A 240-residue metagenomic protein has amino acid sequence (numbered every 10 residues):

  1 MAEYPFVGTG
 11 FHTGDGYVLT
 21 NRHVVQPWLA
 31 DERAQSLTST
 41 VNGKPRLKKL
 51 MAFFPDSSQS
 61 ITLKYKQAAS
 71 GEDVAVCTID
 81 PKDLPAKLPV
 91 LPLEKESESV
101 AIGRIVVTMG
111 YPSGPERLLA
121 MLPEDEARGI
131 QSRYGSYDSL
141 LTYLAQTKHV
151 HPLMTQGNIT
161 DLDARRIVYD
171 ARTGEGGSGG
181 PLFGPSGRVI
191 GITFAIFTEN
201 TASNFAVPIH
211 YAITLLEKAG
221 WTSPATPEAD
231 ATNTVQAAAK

Functional and structural regions predicted by a protein language model:
M1-V24, Y65, G71-A75, K87-P89 (+3 more regions): N-terminal activation segment of mature serine protease catalytic domains
V7, T13-D15, L19-A69, P81 (+2 more regions): Catalytic-histidine neighborhood of serine endopeptidases, predominantly the chymotrypsin-like S1/PA family
F11-H12, M154, I159, R172-T193: Catalytic nucleophile loop of clan PA
L19, V74-T78, M154-N158: Conserved hydrophobic/aromatic beta-strand scaffold that supports enzyme active sites
P55-D56, C77-P85, P92-S97, D170-T173: A structural micro-motif recognizing beta-strand termini and the immediately following turn/loop segments
Q67, P89-R165, T173-G174, A195-N204: Flexible, gly/ser-rich surface segments that form the specificity/activation loops bordering the active-site cleft
E72-I79, R165-R172, S203: Short, solvent-exposed secondary-structure boundary/capping segments
H149, D161, F183-K240: C-terminal subregion of chymotrypsin/trypsin-like serine protease catalytic domains
